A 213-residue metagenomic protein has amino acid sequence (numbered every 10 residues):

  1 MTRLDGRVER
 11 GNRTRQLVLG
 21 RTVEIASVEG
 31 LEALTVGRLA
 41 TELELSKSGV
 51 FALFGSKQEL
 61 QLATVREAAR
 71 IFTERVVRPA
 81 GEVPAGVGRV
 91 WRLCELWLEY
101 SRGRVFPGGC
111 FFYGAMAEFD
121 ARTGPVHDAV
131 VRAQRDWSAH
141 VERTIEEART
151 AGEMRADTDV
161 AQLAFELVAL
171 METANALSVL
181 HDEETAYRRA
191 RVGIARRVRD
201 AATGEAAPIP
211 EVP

Functional and structural regions predicted by a protein language model:
M1-D5, R92-E99, R135-A151, L170 (+1 more regions): C-terminal peripheral helix-coil segments that are non-catalytic and often amphipathic
M1-E29, A33-E42, E59-L62: Basic, helix-initiating cap at the start of DNA-binding domains
L43-F54: Short hydrophobic/aromatic patch on the recognition helix
F54, E59-A68: Alpha-helical DNA-contacting segments of helix-turn-helix folds
A63, V77-G108, V160-L167, I209: Hydrophobic alpha-helical connector segments
G88, D128-A133, T150-E166, T185 (+1 more regions): All-alpha amphipathic helical-bundle segments outside canonical DNA-binding/catalytic cores that form hydrophobic
R89, R104-P125: Amphipathic alpha-helical segments used for helix-helix packing
G108, Y113, H140, A156-L177 (+1 more regions): Hydrophobic alpha-helical segments that form the core of small-molecule binding pockets and/or dimer interfaces
